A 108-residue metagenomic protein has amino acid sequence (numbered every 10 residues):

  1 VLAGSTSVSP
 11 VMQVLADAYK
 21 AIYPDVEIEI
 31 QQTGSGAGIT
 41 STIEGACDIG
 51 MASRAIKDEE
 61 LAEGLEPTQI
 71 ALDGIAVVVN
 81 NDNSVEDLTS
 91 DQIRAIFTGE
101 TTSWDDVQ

Functional and structural regions predicted by a protein language model:
V1-Q108: Flexible loop/hinge segments at secondary-structure junctions
